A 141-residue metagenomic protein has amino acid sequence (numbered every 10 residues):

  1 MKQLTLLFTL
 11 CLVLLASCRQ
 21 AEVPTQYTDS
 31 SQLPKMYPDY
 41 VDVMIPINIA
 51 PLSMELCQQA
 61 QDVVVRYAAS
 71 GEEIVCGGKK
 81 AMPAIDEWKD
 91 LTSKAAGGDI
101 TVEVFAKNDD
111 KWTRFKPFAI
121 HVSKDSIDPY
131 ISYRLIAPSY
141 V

Functional and structural regions predicted by a protein language model:
K2-T9: Sec-dependent signal peptide recognition, specifically the positively charged N-region followed immediately by
L14-S17: C-terminal motif of bacterial Sec signal peptides marking the signal peptidase cleavage site
R19-V141: Sequence signature of WD/YWTD-type beta-propeller architectures
